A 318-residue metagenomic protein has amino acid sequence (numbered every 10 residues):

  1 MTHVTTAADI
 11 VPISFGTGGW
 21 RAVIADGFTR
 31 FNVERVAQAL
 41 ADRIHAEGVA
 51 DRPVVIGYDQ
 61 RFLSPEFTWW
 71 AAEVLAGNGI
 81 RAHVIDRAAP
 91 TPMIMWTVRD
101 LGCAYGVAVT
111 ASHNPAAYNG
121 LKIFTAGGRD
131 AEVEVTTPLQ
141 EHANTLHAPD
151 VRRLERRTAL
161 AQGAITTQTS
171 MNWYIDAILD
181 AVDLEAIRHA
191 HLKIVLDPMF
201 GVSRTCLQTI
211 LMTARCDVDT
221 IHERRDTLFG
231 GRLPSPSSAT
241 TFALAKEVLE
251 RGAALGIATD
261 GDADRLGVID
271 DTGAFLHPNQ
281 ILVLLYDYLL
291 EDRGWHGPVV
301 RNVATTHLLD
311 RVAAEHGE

Functional and structural regions predicted by a protein language model:
M1-N78, A104-Y105, G163-I194: An N-terminal, well-structured beta->alpha segment
T2-I10, N119-R251: Gly/Ser/Thr-enriched, mixed-charge loops and adjacent short helices that form phosphate/oxyanion-binding elements
R21, F62, A116, F200 (+3 more regions): Short, glycine/acidic-enriched loop or turn micro-motifs at the edges of active sites
A25, Q38, D42-A46, I80 (+7 more regions): Generic secondary-structure signature for well-ordered alpha-helical cores
D42, A50-Y118, T209-I269: N-terminal small/polar loop signature for handling phosphorylated ligands or for N-terminal nucleophile
G57, R81-I85, I194-D197, P298-V300: Short catalytic-loop micro-motif centered on adjacent basic/acidic residues
D86, M93, E141-Y174, D271-E318: Proline/glycine-rich low-complexity loops and linkers
V107, G120-L139, A263-E291: Glycine-rich phosphate-binding loop of actin/hexokinase-like ATP-binding domains
